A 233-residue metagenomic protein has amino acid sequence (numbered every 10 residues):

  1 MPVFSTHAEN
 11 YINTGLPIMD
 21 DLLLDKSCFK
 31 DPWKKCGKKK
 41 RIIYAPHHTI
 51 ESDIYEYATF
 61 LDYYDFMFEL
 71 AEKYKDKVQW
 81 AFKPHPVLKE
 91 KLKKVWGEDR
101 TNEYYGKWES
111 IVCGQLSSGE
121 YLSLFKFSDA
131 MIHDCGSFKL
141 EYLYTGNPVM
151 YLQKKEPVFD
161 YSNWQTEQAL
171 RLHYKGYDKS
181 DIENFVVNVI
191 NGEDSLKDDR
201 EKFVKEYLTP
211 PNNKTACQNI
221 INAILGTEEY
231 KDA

Functional and structural regions predicted by a protein language model:
M1, A8, F127-S128, G146: Short, well-ordered alpha-helix to beta-strand connector turns
M1-L24: Active-site-proximal region of nucleotide-activated glycan assembly enzymes, centered on histidine/acidic-rich loops
A8, N13, S137-L208: Catalytic binding pocket for nucleotide-activated donors in carbohydrate/polymer assembly enzymes
P17-T101, Y174, T209-Q218: Conserved catalytic-core segment of nucleotide-activated headgroup transferases in glycan assembly
L24-K34, K126-H133, V189: Short, surface-exposed amphipathic charged segments that create phosphate/polyanion-binding patches used for binding
K35, S123-L124, T166-Q168: Structural alpha-helical scaffold elements that stabilize or flank donor/cofactor-binding regions in carbohydrate
K91-L140: Donor nucleotide-activated moiety binding/catalytic core segment of transferases that use nucleotide-activated donors
N212-A233: C-terminal alpha-helical cap of glycosyltransferases
